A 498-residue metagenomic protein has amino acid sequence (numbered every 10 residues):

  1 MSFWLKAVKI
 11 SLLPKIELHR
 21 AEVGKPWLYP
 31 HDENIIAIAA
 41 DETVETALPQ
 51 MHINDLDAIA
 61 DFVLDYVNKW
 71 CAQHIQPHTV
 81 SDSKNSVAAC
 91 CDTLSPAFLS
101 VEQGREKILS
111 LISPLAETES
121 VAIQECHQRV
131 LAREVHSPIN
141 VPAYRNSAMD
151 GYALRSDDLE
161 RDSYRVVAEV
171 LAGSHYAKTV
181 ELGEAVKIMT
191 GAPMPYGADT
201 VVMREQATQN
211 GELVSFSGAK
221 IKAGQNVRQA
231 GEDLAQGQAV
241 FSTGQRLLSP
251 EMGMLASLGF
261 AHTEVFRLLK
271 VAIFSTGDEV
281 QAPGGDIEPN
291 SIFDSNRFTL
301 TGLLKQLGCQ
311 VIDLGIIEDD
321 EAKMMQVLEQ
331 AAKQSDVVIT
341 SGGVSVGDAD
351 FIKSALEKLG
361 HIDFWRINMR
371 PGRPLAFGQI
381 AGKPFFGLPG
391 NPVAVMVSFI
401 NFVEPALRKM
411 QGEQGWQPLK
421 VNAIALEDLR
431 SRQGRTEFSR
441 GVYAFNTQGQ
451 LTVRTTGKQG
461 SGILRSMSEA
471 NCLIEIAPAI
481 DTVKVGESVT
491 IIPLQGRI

Functional and structural regions predicted by a protein language model:
M1-D65, K69, S81: Tandem CBS (Cystathionine beta-synthase) repeat/Bateman regulatory domains
W4-L5, L12, I59-R161, Q414-R440: Short, low-complexity N-terminal leaders and the immediately following helix N-cap/first helix
L28-P30, R145-S147, S156-L159, A177-E181 (+16 more regions): Solvent-exposed alpha-helices and their adjacent loops that cap or buttress functional pockets in soluble metabolic
T43-V44, A172, L247, I316-M324 (+1 more regions): Short acidic loop-to-helix transition motifs that present clustered carboxylates
M51, M149, M189, M369 (+1 more regions): Methionine-biased hydrophobic packing positions in alpha-helices, especially within tandem helical repeat solenoids
F62-V101, S110, A153-D313, T452 (+2 more regions): Short, glycine/charged-enriched hinge/interface segments at domain edges or termini
W70, F98, E102-R105, E119-E125 (+4 more regions): Flexible glycine/proline-rich
A172-L182, V186-K187, V201, T301-K358: N-terminal small/polar loop signature for handling phosphorylated ligands or for N-terminal nucleophile
